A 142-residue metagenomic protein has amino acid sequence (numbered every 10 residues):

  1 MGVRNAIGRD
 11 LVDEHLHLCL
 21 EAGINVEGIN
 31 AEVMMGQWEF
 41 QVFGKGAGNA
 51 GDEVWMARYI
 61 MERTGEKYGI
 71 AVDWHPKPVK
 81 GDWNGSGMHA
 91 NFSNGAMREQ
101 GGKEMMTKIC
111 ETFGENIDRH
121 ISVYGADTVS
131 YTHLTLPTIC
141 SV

Functional and structural regions predicted by a protein language model:
M1-L134: Glycine-rich, acidic/polar active-site loops that bind/position phosphate-bearing ligands
H133-V142: Single conserved hydrophobic/aromatic residue that forms the stacking wall/gate of nucleotide- or nucleobase-binding
